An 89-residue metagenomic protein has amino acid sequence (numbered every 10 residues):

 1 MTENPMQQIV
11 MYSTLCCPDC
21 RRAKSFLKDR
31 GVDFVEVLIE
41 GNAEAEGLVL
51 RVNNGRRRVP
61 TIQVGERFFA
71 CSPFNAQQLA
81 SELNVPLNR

Functional and structural regions predicted by a protein language model:
T2-D33: Local sequence-structure signature of Cys/Sec-based thiol-disulfide redox active-site neighborhoods
Y12, V37, G41, C71: Small/polar loops that bind or transfer phosphate-bearing groups
V32-E46, R56: Thiol-based oxidoreductase modules, predominantly thioredoxin-like and allied folds used for disulfide exchange
G47-R51: Short, charge-rich, low-complexity interaction segments located in flexible loops at or near secondary-structure
N53-I62: Structural micro-motif
V64-R89: Non-catalytic, surface beta->alpha helical segment in thiol-disulfide oxidoreductase systems
